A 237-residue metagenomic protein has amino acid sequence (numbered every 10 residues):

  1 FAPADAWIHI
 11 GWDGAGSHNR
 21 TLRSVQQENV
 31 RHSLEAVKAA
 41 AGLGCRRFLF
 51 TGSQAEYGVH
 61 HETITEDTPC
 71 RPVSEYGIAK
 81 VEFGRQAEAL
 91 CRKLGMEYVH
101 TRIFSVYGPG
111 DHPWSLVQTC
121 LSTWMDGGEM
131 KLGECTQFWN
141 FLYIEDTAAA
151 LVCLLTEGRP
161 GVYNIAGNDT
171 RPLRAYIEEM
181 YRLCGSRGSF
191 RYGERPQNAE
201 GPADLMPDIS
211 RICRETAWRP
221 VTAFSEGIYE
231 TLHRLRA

Functional and structural regions predicted by a protein language model:
F1-E28: NAD(P)H-binding glycine-rich loop region in Rossmannoid oxidoreductase-like domains and their noncatalytic homologs
A6, S24-E35, C70, S74 (+1 more regions): Glycine-rich NAD(P)-binding loop of the Rossmann-fold in SDR/ketoreductase-type enzymes
H9, L34-E75: Conserved Rossmann-fold NAD(P)-dependent oxidoreductase catalytic core, especially the SDR/UDP-sugar
H32, A36-A40, Q86-A87, A150 (+1 more regions): Hydrophobic positions on the long internal alpha-helix of Rossmann-like NAD(P)-dependent oxidoreductase domains
Y57-G58, S74-E75, V99-L116: Flexible, glycine-rich beta-alpha linker
V59-H60, R71-V99, M125: Active-site Tyr-X1-5-Lys
W124-A237: C-terminal substrate-binding subdomain of Rossmann-fold SDR/epimerase-dehydratase oxidoreductases
